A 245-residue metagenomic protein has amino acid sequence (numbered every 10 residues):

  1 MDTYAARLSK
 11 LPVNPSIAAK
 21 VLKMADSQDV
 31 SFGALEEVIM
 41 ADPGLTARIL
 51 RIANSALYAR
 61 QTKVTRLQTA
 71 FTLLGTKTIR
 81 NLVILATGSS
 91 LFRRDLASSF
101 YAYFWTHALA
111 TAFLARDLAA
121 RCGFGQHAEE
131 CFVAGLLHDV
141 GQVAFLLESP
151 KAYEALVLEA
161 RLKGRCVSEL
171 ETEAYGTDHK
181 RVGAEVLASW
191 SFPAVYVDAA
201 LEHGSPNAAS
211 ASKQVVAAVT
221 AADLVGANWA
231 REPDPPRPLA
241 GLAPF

Functional and structural regions predicted by a protein language model:
M1-A155, A160-R161, R165-L239: Conserved alpha-helical "signature site" that marks functionally important helical segments or helix/loop junctions
G241-F245: Short, intrinsically disordered, charge-balanced linker/junction segments flanking boundaries in proteins
